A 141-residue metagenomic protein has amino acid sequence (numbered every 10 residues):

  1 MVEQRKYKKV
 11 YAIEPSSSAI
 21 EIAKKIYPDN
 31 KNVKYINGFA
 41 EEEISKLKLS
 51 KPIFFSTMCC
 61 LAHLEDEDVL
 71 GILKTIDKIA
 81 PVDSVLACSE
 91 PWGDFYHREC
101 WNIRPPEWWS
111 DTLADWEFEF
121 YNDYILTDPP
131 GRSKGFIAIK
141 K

Functional and structural regions predicted by a protein language model:
M1-L47, L64-G71, T75, V85-K141: Class I (Rossmann-like) S-adenosyl-L-methionine-dependent methyltransferase catalytic domain, capturing the SAM-binding
K51-P52: Local beta-strand N-terminus motif with an aromatic residue
F55-S56: A conserved beta-strand element that flanks and buttresses the S-adenosyl-L-methionine
C60: Hydrophobic adenine-recognition pocket in adenosine-nucleotide-binding enzymes
